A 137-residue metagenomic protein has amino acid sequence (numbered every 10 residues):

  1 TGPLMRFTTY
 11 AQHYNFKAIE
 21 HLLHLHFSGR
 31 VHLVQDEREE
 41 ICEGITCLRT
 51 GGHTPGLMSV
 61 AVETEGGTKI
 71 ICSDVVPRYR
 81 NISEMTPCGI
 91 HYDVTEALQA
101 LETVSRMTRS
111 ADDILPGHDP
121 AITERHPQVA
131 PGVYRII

Functional and structural regions predicted by a protein language model:
T1-R49, E96-D112: Metallo-beta-lactamase
P3-R6, R38-E39, T54, P77 (+1 more regions): Short, catalytically relevant binding-site loops at active-site mouths
E40, G51, A61-E63: Well-ordered beta-strand positions
T46-M58: Active-site glycine- and acidic-residue-rich loops that bind and position anionic ligands or nucleotide-like cofactors
L57-I137: Cap/insert and terminal regions of metallo-dependent hydrolase folds
